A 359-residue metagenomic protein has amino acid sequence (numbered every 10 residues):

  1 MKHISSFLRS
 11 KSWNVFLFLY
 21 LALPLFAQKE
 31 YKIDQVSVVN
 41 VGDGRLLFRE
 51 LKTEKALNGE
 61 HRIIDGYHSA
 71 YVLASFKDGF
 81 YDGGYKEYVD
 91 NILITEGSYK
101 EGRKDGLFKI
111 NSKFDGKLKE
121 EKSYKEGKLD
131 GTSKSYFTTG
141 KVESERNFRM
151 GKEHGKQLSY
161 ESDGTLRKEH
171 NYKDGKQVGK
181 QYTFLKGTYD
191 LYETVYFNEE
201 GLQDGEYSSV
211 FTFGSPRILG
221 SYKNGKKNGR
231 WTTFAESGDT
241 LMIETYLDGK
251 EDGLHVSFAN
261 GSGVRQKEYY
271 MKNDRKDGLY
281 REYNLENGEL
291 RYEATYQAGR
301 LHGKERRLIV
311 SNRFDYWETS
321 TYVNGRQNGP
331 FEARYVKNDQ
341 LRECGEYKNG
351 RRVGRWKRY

Functional and structural regions predicted by a protein language model:
M1-Y31: Bacterial Sec-dependent N-terminal signal peptides
F26-Y359: Glycine/tyrosine- and acidic-biased, solvent-exposed loop/turn segments at the edges of beta-strands
